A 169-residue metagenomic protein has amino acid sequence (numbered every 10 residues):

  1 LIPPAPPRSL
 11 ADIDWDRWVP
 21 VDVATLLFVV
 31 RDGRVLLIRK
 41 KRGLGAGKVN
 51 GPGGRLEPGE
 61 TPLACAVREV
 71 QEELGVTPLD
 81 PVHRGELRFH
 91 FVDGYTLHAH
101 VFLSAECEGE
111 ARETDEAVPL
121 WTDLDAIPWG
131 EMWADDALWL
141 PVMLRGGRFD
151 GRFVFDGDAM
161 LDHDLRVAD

Functional and structural regions predicted by a protein language model:
L1-L26: Acidic, metal-coordinating catalytic segment for phosphate/diphosphate chemistry, firing primarily on the Nudix
R31: A cytosolic small-molecule/anion-sensing beta-strand core signal
A46-K48: A positional/architectural concept
L56-D80, R88-M143, L161-D169: Unchanged
G147-F155: Low-complexity, intrinsically disordered Gly/Pro/Thr-rich segments
